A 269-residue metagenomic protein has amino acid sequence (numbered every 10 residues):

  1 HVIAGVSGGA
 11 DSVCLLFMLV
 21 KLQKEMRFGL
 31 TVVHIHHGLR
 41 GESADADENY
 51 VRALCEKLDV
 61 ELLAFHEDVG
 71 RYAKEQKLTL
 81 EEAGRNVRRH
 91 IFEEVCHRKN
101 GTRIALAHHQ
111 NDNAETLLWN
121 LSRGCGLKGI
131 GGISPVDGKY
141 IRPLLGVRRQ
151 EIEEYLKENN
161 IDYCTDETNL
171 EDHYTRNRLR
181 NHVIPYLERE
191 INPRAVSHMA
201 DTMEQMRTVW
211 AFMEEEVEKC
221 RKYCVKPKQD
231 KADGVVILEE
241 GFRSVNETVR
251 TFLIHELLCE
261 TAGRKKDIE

Functional and structural regions predicted by a protein language model:
H1-D11, G29-T31, I35, V87 (+3 more regions): AMP-forming adenylation/ATP pyrophosphatase catalytic core
H1-P185: Core alpha/beta nucleotide-donor-binding catalytic domains of modification enzymes
L54, N159, R178, E190 (+2 more regions): Generic alpha-helical secondary structure signal
V95-K99, E190, T261: Alpha-helical structural context
D166-L170, P193-V196, D267: Short, surface-exposed loop/turn segments at secondary-structure junctions
N169-Y174, S197-R207: Internal, active-site/partner-interface "lid" segment
Y186-H198: Inter-helical turn/loop segments and adjacent helix faces that build the functional surface of alpha-helical bundle
